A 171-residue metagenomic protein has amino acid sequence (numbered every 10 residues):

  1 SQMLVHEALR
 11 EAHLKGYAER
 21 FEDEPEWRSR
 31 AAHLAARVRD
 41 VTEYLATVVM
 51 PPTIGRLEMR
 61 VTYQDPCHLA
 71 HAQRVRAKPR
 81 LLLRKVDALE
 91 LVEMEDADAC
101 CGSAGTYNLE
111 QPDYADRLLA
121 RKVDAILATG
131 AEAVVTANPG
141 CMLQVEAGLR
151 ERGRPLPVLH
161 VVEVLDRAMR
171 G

Functional and structural regions predicted by a protein language model:
S1-G171: Iron-sulfur cluster-binding electron-transfer modules in prokaryotic oxidoreductases
